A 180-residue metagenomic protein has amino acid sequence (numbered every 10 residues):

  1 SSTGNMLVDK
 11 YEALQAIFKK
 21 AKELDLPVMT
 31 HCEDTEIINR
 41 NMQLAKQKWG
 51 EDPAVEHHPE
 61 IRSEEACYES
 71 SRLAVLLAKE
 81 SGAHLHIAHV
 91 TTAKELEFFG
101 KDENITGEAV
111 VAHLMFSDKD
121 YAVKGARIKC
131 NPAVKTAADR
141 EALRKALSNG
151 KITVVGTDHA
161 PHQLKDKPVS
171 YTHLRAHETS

Functional and structural regions predicted by a protein language model:
T3-D9, D166-K167: Glycine/threonine-rich flexible loop motifs
M6-V155: Histidine/acidic residue-rich metal-binding segments in metalloenzymes
D158: Conserved, mostly hydrophobic/aromatic
T172-T179: Conserved small/polar residues in nucleotide/adenosyl-binding loops
